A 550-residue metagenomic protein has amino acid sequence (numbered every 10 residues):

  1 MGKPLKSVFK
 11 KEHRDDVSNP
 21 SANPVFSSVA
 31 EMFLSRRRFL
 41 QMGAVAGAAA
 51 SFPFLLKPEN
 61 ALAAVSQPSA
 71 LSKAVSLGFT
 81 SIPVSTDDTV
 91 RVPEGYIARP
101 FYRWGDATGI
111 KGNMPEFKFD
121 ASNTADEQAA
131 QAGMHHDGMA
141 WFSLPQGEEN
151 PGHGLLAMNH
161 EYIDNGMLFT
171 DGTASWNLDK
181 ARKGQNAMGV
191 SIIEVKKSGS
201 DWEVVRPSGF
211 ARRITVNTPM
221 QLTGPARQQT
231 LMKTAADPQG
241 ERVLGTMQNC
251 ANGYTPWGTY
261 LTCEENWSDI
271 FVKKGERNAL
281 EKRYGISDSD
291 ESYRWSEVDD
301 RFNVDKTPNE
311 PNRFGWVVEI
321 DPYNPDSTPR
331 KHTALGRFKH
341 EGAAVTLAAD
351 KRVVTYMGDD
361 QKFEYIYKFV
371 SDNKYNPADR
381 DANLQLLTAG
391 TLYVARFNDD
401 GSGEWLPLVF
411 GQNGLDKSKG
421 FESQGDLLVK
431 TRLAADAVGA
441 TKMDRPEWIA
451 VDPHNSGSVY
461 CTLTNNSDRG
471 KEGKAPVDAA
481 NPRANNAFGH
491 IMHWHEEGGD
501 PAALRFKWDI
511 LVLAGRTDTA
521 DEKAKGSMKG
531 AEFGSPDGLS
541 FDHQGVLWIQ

Functional and structural regions predicted by a protein language model:
M1-L34: N-terminal secretory signal peptides
M32, R38-A64: N-terminal export signals
T89-P100, N113-E127, S200-G240, I320-R337 (+3 more regions): Blade-edge beta-strand/turn elements of extracellular beta-propeller and related beta-sheet repeat scaffolds
A125-W141, P238-A251, G439-W448, K525-S540: Signature of short aromatic-glycine-proline-rich micro-motifs recurring in repeat-based ectodomains
S143-Q146, T255-P256, L347-D350, P453-N455 (+1 more regions): Residue-level detector of Asp-centered blade-edge/turn motifs that repeat once per structural unit in beta-propeller
E161-G184, S268-P308, S371-K374, N465-N485: Short, conserved, GDST-rich strand-edge loop motifs in beta-rich repeat architectures
L178-G184, M188, D201-R213, E364-A434 (+3 more regions): Beta-propeller fold recognition
M188-V195, I286, R313-P322, F369-V370 (+1 more regions): Beta-propeller blade signature
